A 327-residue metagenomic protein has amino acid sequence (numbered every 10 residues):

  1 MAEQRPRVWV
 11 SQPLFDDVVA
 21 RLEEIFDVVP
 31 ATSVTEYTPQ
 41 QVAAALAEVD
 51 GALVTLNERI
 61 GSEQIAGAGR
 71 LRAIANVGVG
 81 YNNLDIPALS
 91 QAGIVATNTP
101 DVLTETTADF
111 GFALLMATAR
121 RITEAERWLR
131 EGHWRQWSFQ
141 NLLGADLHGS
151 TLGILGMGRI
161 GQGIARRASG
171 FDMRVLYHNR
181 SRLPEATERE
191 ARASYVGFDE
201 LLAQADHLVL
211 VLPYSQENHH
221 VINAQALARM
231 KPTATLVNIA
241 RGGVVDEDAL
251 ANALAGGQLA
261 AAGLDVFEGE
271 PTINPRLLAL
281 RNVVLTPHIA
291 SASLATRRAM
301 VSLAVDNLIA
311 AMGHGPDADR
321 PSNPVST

Functional and structural regions predicted by a protein language model:
M1-T99, N223: An N-terminal-biased, well-structured beta-alpha scaffold segment characteristic of Rossmann-like dinucleotide-binding
A2-R5, S90, T97-D109, L143 (+1 more regions): C-terminal helix-to-coil terminal segments
S11, G153-L155: Conserved N-terminal Rossmann-fold NAD(P)-binding element of oxidoreductases
S11, T55, V77, L114 (+2 more regions): Short, well-ordered coil/turn residues at beta-beta hairpins and beta-strand->alpha-helix junctions within
A31-S33, V77-G78, I94-E105, N179 (+3 more regions): Short beta->alpha connector loops at strand-helix junctions that form conserved, small/polar/Pro-enriched
I60-Q64, S181-R276: Rossmann-like adenosine-cofactor binding region
A92, P100-T151, G163-R166, Y177-R180 (+2 more regions): Phosphate-binding beta-alpha-beta segment of Rossmann-like dinucleotide-binding domains, i.e., the NAD(P)
I160: Hydrophobic/small residue at the entry helix of a nucleotide-binding pocket
